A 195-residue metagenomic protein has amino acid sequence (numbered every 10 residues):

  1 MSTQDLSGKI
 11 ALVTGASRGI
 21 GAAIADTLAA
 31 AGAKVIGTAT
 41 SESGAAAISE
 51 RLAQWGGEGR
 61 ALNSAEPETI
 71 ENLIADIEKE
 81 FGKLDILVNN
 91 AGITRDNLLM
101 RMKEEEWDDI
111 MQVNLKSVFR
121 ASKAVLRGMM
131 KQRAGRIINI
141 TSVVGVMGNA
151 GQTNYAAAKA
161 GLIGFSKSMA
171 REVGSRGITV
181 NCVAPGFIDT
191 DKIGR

Functional and structural regions predicted by a protein language model:
I10, S17-R18: Conserved glycine-rich cofactor-binding loop
A31-A47: Conserved glycine-rich Rossmann-like NAD(P)H-binding loop of the short-chain dehydrogenase/reductase
L62-N72, E104: The beta1-alpha1 cofactor-binding region of Rossmann-like NAD(H)/NADP(H)-dependent oxidoreductases
L98-L99, E106-M111, I137, I193: Substrate-binding pocket helix/loop in short-chain dehydrogenase/reductase
S122, A158, S166: Active-site helix of classical SDR
R127, R171-S175: Alpha-helical segment proximal to the catalytic Tyr-Lys
S142: Residue(s) in the substrate-gating loop at a strand-loop-helix junction that position the organic substrate next
